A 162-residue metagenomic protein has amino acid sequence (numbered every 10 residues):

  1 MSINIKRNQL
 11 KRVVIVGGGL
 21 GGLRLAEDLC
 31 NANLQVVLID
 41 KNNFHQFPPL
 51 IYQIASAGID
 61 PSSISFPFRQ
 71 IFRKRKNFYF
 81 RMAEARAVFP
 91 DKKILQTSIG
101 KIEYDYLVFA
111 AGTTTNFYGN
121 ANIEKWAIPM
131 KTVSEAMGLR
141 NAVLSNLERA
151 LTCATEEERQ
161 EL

Functional and structural regions predicted by a protein language model:
M1-L10, F78-L162: FAD-binding core/adjacent interface of flavoenzyme oxidoreductases
S2-Y79, Q160-L162: Beta1-alpha1 glycine-rich phosphate/pyrophosphate-binding loop at the start of Rossmann-like nucleotide-binding domains
